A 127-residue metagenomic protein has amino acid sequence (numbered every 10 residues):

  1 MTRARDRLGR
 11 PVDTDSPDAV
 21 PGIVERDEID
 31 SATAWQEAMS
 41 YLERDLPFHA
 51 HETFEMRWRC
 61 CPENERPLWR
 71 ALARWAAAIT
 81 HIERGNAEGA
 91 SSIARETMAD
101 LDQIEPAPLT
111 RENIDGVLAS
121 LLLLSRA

Functional and structural regions predicted by a protein language model:
M1-C61, A99-A127: N-terminal alpha-helical interaction modules that lie
E28-I29, R66-L68: Residue signature of alpha-solenoid helical repeat architecture, marking inter-repeat boundaries and helix-start
N64-P67, N86-A90, T110-N113: Residue-level recognition of alpha-helical structural elements
A77-A87, L118-A127: Alpha-helical linker/edge segments of TPR/alpha-solenoid repeat scaffolds and analogous pre-/post-domain helices
I82-E105: TPR/TPR-like (Sel1-like) alpha-helical repeat modules
